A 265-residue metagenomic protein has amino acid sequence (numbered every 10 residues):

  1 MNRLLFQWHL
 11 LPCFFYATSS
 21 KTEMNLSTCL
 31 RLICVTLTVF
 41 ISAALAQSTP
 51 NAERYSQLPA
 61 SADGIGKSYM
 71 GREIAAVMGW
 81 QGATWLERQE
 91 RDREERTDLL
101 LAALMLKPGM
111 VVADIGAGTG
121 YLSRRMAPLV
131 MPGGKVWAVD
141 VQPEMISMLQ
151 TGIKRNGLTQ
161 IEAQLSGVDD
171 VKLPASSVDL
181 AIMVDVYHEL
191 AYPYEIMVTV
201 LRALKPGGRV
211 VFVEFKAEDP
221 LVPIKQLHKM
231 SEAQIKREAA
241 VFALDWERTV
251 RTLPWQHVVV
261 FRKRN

Functional and structural regions predicted by a protein language model:
T49-V111: Class I SAM-dependent transferase core
A113, T119-D170: Class I SAM-dependent methyltransferase SAM/SAH-binding core
A127, Y194-P206: A short glycine-rich, Lys/Arg-flanked "PGG" loop and its adjoining helix->strand segment in the class I
V171-L180: A short acidic, Gly/Pro-enriched loop at the edge of an enzyme's catalytic core that lines a small-molecule cofactor
D179-P193: A short SAM/SAH-binding and catalytic strip from SAM-dependent methyltransferases
G207-K216: Conserved beta-strand signature within the Rossmann-like core of class I S-adenosyl-L-methionine
I224-W246: Conserved Class I S-adenosyl-L-methionine
R248, T252-N265: Core SAM-dependent methyltransferase catalytic element
